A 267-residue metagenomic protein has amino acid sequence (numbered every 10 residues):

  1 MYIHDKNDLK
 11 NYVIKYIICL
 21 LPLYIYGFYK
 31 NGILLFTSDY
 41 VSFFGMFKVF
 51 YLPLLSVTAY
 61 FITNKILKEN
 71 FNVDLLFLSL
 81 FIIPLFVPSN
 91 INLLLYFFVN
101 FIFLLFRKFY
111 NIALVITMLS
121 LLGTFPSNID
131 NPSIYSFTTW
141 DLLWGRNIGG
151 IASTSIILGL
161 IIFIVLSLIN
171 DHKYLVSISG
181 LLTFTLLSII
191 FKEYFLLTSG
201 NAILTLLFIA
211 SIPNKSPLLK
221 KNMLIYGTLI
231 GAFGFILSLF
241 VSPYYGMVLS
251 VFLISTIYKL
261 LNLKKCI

Functional and structural regions predicted by a protein language model:
M1-F61, L249, N262-C266: N-terminal signal-anchor module of multipass membrane proteins
M1-I3, A59-N70, I102-K108, I161-I169 (+2 more regions): C-terminal ends of transmembrane helices
D5-I18, L143-A152, L187-I267: C-terminal transmembrane helix-loop-helix hairpin of multi-pass membrane proteins
G27-R107: Early transmembrane hairpin of solute transport permeases
V41-S56, S89-F97, L142-I156, K192-I203: Structural signature of hydrophobic alpha-helical transmembrane segments
S56-Y60, L75-P84, Y96-L104, I157-V165 (+3 more regions): Hydrophobic, membrane-inserted alpha-helices
F71-S79, F97-F98, F109-M118, Y174-L182 (+2 more regions): Cytoplasmic-side transmembrane-helix entry/capping segments in multi-pass membrane proteins
R107-I164: Long hydrophobic alpha-helical segments that form multi-pass transmembrane helix bundles in integral membrane proteins
